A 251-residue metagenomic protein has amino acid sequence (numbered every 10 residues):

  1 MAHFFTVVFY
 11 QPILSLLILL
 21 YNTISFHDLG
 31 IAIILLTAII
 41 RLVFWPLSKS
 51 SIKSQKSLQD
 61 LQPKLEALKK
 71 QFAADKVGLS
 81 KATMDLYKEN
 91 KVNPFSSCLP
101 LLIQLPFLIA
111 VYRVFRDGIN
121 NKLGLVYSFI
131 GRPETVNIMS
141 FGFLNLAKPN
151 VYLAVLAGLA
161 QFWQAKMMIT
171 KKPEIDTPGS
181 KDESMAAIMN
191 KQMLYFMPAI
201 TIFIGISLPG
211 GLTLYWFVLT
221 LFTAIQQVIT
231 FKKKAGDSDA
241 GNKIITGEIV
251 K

Functional and structural regions predicted by a protein language model:
M1-K251: Helix-loop-helix
